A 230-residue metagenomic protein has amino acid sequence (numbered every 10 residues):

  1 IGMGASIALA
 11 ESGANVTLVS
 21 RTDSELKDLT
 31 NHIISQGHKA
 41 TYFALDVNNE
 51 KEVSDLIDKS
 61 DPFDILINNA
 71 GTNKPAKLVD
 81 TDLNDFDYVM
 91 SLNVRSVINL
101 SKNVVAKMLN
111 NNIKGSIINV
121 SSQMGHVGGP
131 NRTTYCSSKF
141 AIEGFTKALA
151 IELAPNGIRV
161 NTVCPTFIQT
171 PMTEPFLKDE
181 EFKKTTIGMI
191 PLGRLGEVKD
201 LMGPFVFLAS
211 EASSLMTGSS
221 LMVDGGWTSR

Functional and structural regions predicted by a protein language model:
I1-N15: Canonical Rossmann dinucleotide-binding motif of NAD(H)/NADP(H)-dependent dehydrogenases/reductases, specifically
I67, A154, R159, M216-G218: Short, small/polar-rich loop/turn modules that mediate ligand/substrate recognition or access, typified
K77-L78, D85-M90, T186: Substrate-binding pocket helix/loop in short-chain dehydrogenase/reductase
S101, S138, T146: Active-site helix of classical SDR
A106, I151-P155, S214: Alpha-helical segment proximal to the catalytic Tyr-Lys
S122: Residue(s) in the substrate-gating loop at a strand-loop-helix junction that position the organic substrate next
V127, F205-V206, T217-R230: Short C-terminal tail/terminal secondary-structure segment of NAD(P)H-dependent dehydrogenase/reductase domains
